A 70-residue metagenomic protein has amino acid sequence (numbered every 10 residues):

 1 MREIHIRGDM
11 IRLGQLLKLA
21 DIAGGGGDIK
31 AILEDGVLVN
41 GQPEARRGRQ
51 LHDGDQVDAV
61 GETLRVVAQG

Functional and structural regions predicted by a protein language model:
M1-I11: A detector for short, charged/polar N-terminal pre-domain segments
R2, E62-L64: Short beta-strand segments
I11-H52: A basic, amphipathic helix-loop patch mediating RNA/tRNA/ribosome contacts
L64-G70: Short, Lys/Arg- and Gly-enriched loop/turn segments at beta-strand edges
